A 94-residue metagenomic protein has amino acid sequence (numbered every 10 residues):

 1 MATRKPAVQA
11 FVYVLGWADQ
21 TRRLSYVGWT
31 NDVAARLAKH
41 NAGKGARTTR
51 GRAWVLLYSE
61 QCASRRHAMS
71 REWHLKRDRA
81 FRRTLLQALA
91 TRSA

Functional and structural regions predicted by a protein language model:
M1-V55, S59-F81, Q87-A94: GIY-YIG nuclease catalytic motif and its immediate N-terminal context
